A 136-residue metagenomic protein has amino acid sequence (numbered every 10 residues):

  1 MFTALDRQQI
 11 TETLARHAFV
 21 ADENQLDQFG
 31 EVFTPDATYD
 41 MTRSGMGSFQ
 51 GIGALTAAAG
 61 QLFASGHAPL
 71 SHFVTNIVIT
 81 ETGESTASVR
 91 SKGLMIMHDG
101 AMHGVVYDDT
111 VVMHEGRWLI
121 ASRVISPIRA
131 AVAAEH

Functional and structural regions predicted by a protein language model:
M1-E23, D27-E31, P35: Short, low-complexity N-terminal intrinsically disordered segments enriched in polar/charged residues
D6, I10, D22, S48 (+2 more regions): Aromatic-acidic/polar surface patches that form glycan- and anion
T11, T38-M46, P127-A131: Short, charge-rich amphipathic segments
T11-L14, T56, G104: Hydrophobic face of alpha-helices
H17-A18, F33, A59, V111 (+1 more regions): Broad hydrophobic/π-residue packing in well-ordered secondary structure
L26-K92: A solvent-exposed, acidic/Ser-Thr-rich amphipathic alpha-helical stretch
F63-H136: A beta-strand edge to alpha-helix "cap/lid" segment located at domain peripheries
